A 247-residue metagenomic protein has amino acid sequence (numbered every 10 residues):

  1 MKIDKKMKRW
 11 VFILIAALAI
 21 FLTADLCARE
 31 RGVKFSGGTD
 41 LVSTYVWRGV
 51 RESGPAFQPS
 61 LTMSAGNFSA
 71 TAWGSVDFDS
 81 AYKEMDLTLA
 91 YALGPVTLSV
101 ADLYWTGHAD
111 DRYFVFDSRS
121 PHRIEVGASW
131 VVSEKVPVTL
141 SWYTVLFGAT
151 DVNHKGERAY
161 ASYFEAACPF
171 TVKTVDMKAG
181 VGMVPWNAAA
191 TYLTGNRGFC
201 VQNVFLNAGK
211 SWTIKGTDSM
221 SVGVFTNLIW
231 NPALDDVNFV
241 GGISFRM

Functional and structural regions predicted by a protein language model:
M1-K34: Cleavable N-terminal export/targeting peptides
A28-D77: Short glycine/proline- and aromatic-enriched beta-strand/turn motifs that initiate or cap beta-hairpins
R29-K34, N67, P95, S99 (+4 more regions): Short loop/turn motifs that connect adjacent beta-strands in outer-membrane beta-barrel proteins
V33, S53-F57, A81-M85, S120-I124 (+3 more regions): Residues that define the transmembrane beta-barrel architecture of outer-membrane proteins
S36-V42, T62, T71-S75, A90 (+5 more regions): Transmembrane beta-strands of outer-membrane beta-barrel proteins
S43-G49, F78-S80, T106-D111, E134 (+4 more regions): Gram-negative outer-membrane beta-barrel proteins
D117-A189: Detector for outer-membrane/organellar transmembrane beta-barrel domains, recognizing the amphipathic beta-strand
C168-F170, L206, W212, D235-M247: Outer-membrane beta-barrel "beta-signal"
